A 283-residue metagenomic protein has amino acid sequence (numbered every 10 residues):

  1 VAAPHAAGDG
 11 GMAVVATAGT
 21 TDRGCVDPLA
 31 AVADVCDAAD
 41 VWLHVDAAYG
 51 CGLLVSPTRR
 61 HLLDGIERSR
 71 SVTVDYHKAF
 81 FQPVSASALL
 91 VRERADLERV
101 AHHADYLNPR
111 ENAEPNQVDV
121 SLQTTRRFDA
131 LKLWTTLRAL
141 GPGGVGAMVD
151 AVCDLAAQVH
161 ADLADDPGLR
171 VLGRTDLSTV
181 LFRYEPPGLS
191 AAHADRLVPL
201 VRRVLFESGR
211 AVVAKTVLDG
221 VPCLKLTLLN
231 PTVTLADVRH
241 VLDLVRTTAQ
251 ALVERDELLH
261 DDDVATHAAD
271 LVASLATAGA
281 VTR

Functional and structural regions predicted by a protein language model:
V1-H44: Active-site phosphate-binding strand-loop segment of PLP-dependent enzymes
M12, T20, A39, D64-P167: Active-site C-terminal subdomain of aminotransferase-like
V26-A38, G50-S71: Active-site pre-lysine segment of PLP-dependent enzymes
L137, L181-A191, R210-H240: Conserved PLP-binding active-site segment of the aspartate aminotransferase-like
R170-L205: Conserved PLP-binding catalytic core of the aspartate aminotransferase-like
L218-R283: PLP-dependent enzyme catalytic core of the Aspartate aminotransferase-like
